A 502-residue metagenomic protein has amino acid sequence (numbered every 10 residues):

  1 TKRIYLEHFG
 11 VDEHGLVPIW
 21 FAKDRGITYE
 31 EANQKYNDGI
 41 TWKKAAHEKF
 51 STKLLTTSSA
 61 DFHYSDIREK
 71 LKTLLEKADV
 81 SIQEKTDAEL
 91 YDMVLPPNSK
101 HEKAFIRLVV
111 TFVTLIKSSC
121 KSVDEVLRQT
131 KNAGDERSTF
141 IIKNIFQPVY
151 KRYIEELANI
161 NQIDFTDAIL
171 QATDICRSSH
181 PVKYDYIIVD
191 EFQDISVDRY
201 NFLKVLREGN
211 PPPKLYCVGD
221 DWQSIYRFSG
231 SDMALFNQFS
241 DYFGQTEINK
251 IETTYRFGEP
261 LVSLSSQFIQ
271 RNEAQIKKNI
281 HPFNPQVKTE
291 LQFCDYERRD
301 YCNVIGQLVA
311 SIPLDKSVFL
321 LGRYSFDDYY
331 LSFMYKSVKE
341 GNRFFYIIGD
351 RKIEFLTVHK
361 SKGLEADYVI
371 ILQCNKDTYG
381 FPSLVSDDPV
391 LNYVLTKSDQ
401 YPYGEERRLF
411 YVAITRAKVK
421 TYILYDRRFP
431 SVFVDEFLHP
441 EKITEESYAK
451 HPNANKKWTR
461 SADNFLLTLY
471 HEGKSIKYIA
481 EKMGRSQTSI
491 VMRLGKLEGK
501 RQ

Functional and structural regions predicted by a protein language model:
T1-G15: Active-site beta-strand-loop-beta-strand hairpin of nuclease catalytic cores that positions key catalytic residues
D12, L16-G39, K44-S51, T57-Q162: A basic/glycine-biased coupling hinge at the interface between accessory DNA-binding modules
G39-I40, K44, V197-L291: Conserved RecA-like helicase ATPase core segment that couples NTP binding/hydrolysis to strand translocation
D135-L235, T253, G363: Conserved helicase NTPase motor core
Q245-E247, T253-I348, S361, P402: Helicase P-loop NTPase motor core
P313-S317, K352, K360-R427, S431-E436: Conserved helicase C-terminal RecA-like lobe
W458-K474: Short, amphipathic alpha-helical "recognition" segments used to contact nucleic acids or chromatin
I479-E481: Short alpha-helical "recognition helix" segments of helix-turn-helix
